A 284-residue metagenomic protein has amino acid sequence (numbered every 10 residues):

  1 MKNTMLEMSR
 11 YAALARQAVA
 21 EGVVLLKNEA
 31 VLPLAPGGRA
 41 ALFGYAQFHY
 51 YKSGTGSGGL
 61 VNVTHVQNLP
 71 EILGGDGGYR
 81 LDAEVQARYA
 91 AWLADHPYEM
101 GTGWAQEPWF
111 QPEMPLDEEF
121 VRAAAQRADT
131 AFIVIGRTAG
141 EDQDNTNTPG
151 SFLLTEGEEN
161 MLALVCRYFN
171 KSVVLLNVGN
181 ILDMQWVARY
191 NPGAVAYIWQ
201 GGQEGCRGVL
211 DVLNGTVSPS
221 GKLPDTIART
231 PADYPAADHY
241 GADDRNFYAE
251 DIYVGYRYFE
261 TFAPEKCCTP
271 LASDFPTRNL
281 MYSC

Functional and structural regions predicted by a protein language model:
M1-C284: C-terminal non-catalytic regions of proteins with extracellular/luminal or membrane-system context
